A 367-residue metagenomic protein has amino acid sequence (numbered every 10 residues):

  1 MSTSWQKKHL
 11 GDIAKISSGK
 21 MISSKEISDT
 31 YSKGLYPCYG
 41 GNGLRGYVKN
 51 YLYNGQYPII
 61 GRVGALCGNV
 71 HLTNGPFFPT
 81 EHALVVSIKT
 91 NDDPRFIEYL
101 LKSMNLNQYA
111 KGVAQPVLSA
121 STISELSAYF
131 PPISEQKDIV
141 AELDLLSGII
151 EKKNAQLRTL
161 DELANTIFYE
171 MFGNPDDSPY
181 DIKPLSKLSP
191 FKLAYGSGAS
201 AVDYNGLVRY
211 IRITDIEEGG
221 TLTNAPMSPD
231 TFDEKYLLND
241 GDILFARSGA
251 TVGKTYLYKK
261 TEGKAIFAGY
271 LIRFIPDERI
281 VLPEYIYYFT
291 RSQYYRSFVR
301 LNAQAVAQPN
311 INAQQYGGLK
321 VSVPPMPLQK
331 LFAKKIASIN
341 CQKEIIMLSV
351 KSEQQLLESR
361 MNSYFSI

Functional and structural regions predicted by a protein language model:
M1-I22, D29-G40, E125-V140, G148 (+4 more regions): Non-catalytic DNA-recognition/assembly elements of restriction-modification systems
K8-G55, L72-T73, F78-E81, K183-S200 (+1 more regions): Sequence-specific dsDNA recognition surfaces
G40-K102, K111-A114, S119-S121, R212-I213 (+1 more regions): A short beta-sheet element
F77-A83, A114-S134, K264-I272, Q304-K330: A short glycine-rich beta-alpha junction/loop motif
G112, E151, T231-F232, A305 (+1 more regions): Short, solvent-exposed loop/turn positions at domain surfaces that link secondary-structure elements or cap domain
Y295-V299: Periplasmic-binding protein-like
